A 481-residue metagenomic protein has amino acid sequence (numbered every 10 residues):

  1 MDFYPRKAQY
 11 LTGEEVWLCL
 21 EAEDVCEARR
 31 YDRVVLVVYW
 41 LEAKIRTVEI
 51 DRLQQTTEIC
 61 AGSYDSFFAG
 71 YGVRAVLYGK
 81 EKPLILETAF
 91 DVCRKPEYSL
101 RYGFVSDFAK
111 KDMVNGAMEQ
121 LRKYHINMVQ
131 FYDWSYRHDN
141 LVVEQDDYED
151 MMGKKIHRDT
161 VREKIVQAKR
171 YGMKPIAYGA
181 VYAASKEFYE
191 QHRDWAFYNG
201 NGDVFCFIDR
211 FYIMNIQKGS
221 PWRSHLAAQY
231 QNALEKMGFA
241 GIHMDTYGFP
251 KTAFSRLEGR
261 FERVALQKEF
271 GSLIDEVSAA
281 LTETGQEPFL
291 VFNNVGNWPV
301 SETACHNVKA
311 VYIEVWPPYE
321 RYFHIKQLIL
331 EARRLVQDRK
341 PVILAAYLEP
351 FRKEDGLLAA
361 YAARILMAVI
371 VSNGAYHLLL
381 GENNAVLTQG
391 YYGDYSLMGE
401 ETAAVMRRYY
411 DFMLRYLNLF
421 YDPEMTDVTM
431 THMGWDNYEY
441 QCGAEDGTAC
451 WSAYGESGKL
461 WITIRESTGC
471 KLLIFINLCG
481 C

Functional and structural regions predicted by a protein language model:
M1-V16: Short, compositionally biased P/S/T/A/G/V-rich stretches that sit at domain boundaries
E42-E97: Extended acidic/polar, glycine-enriched regions that form or flank non-catalytic beta-rich accessory modules
L84-R137: An acidic-aromatic substrate-binding cleft motif
R94-E97, S106-K111, I176-M237: Active-site-adjacent "subsite" loops/lids of carbohydrate-active enzymes
S135-K164, F188-G219, G248-K268: Aromatic- and acidic-residue-enriched carbohydrate-binding clefts of CAZyme catalytic domains
K218-V311, V315-E331, V336-Q337: Active-site neighborhood of glycoside hydrolase catalytic domains
T246, R339-Y438, C479: Aromatic/acidic polysaccharide-binding cleft in carbohydrate-active enzymes
Y440-C481: Carbohydrate-binding surface patches
